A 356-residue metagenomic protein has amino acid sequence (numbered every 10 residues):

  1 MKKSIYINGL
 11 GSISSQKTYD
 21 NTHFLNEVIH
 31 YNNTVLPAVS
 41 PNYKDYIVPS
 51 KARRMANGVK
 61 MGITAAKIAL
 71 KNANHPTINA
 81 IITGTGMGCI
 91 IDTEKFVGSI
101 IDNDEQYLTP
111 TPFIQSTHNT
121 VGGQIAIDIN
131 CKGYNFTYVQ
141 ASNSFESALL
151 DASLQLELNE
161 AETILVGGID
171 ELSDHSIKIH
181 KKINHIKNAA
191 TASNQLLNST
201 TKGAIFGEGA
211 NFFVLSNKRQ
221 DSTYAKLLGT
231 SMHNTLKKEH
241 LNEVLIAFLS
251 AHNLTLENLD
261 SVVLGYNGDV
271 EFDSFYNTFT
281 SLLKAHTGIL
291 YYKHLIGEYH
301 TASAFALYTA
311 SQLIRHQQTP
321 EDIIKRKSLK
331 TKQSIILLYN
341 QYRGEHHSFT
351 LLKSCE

Functional and structural regions predicted by a protein language model:
M1-F136, E146-L150, L154-L158, G167-E356: Conserved "HGTGT" condensation-loop signature of ketosynthase/thiolase-family condensing enzymes that catalyze
A141-S144: Catalytic nucleophile serine of serine hydrolases, specifically the conserved "nucleophile elbow" pentapeptide
